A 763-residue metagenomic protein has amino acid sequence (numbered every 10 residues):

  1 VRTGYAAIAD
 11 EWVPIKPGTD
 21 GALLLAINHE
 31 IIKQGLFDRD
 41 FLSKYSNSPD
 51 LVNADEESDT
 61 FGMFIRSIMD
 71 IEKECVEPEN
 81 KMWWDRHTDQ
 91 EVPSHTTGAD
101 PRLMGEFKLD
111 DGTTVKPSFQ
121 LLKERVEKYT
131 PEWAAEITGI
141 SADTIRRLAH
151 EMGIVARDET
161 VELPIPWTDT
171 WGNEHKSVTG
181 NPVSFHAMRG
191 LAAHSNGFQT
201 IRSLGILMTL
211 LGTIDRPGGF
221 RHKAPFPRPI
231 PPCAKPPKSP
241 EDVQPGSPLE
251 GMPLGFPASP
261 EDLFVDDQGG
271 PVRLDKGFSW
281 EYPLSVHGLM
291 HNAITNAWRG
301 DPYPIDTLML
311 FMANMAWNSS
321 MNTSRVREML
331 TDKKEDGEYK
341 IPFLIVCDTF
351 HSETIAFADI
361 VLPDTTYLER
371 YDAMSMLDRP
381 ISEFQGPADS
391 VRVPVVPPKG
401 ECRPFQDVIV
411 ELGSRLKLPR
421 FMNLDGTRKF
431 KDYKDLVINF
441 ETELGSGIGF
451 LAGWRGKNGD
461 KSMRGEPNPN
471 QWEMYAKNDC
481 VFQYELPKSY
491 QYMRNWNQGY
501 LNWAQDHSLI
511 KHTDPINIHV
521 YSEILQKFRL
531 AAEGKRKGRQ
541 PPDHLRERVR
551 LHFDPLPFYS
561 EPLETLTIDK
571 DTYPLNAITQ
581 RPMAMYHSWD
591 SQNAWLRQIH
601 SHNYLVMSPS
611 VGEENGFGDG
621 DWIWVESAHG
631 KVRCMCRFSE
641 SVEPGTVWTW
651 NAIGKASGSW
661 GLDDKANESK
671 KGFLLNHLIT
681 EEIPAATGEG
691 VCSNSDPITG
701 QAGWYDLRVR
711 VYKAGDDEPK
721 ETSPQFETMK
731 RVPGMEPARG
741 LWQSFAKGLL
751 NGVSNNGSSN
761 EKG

Functional and structural regions predicted by a protein language model:
R2-A6, D20-G21, P49, D143-T144 (+15 more regions): Flexible loop/turn segments at secondary-structure boundaries
R2-W167: Long, well-ordered, tryptophan-enriched scaffold segments
G4, A358-S390: Flexible glycine/proline-rich, aromatic-decorated loop/lid segments
A22, D100, G105, S118 (+7 more regions): Extended redox/cofactor-interaction regions of prokaryotic respiratory oxidoreductases
F37-F41, T144-R146, E159-V161, S184 (+9 more regions): Acidic/polar loop patches that form or flank catalytic/metal-binding clefts of enzymes that bind anionic ligands
Y45-N47, E151-M152, T168-W171, M188 (+3 more regions): A glycine-rich phosphate-binding loop feature that marks nucleotide/adenosyl-phosphate handling sites
R125, L148-P164, T168-S184, A293-D306: Glycine-rich phosphate/diphosphate-binding loops that line cofactor/substrate pockets in enzymes
R392-V395, K399-G459, L530, S588-V606 (+1 more regions): Long, contiguous, secondary-structure-rich segments that constitute the structural scaffold of globular domains
